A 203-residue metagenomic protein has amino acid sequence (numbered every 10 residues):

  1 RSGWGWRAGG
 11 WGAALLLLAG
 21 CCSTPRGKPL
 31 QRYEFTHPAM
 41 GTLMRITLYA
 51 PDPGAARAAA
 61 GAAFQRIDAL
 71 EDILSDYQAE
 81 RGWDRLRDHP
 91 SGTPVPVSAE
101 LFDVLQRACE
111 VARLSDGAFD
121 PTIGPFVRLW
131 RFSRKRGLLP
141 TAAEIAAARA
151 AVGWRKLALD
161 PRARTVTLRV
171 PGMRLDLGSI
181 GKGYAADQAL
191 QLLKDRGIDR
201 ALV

Functional and structural regions predicted by a protein language model:
R1-W4, I145: Hydrophobic/aromatic residues in well-formed alpha-helices
W4-W6, W11: Tryptophan (W) side chains
A14-G178, K194-L202: A contiguous, well-ordered beta/alpha segment that forms the leading edge of an enzyme domain
K182: Short, conserved phosphate/pyrophosphate- and ester-handling motifs at nucleotide-, phospho-/glycolipid
